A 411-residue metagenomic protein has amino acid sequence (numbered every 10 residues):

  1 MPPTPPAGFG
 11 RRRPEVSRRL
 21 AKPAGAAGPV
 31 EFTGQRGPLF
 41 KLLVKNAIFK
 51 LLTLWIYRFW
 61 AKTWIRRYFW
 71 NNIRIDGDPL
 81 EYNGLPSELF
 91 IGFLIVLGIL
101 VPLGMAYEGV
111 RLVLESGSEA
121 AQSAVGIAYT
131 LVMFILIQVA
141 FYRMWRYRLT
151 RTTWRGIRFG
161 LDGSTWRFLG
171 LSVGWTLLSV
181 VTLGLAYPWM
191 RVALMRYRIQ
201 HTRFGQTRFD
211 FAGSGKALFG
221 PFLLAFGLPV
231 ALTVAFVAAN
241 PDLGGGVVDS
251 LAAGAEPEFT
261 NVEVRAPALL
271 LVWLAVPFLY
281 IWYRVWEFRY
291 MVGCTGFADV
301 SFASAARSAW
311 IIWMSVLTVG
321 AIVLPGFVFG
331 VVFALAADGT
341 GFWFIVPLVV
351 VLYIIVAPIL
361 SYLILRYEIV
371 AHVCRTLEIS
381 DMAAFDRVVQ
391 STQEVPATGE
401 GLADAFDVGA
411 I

Functional and structural regions predicted by a protein language model:
P5, L103-M133, L232-V276, G326-Y362 (+1 more regions): Membrane-helix interface segments in multi-pass membrane proteins
G8-L39, L43-T202, F222: Transmembrane-helix bundle segments that line or gate the permeation/cavity pathway in multi-pass membrane proteins
G10, R18, D242, L274 (+3 more regions): Intrinsically disordered cytosolic tails
F49, T53, Y57, I99-R111 (+8 more regions): Alpha-helical membrane-inserting segments
W60-F69, I137-T153, A186-Q200, P241-G246 (+2 more regions): Juxtamembrane/interface segments at transmembrane-helix termini
F69-N83, R148-W166, R196-L218, W286-I312 (+1 more regions): Juxtamembrane inter-helical linkers in multi-pass membrane proteins
S87-L100, L218-L228, W313-V323: Select subsegments of transmembrane alpha-helices in polytopic membrane proteins, especially boundary-proximal
R158, L169-E287: Generic multipass alpha-helical transmembrane bundles of integral membrane proteins
